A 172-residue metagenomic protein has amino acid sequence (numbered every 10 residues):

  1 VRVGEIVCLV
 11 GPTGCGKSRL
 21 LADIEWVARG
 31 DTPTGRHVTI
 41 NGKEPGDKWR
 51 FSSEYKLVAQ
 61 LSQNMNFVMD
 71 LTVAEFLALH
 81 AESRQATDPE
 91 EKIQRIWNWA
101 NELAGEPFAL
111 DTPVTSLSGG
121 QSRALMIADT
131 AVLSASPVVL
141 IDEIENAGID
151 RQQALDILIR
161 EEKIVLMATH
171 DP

Functional and structural regions predicted by a protein language model:
V7-L9, L21: Short hydrophobic beta-strand immediately N-terminal to the Walker A/P-loop
G11-K17: Walker A (P-loop) phosphate-binding loop of P-loop NTPases
T13, T72, S118-G120: ABC transporter NBD signature
R19-Q85: ABC ATPase nucleotide-binding domain signature region
R84-N98: Short coil-to-helix "N-cap" segments within the ABC nucleotide-binding domain's helical subdomain
T112-L117: Conserved ABC ATPase signature
G119-V139: GG-anchored amphipathic helix commonly corresponding to the ABC/SMC/Rad50 NBD signature/C-loop
M167-H170: H-loop/switch region of ABC-family ATPase nucleotide-binding domains
